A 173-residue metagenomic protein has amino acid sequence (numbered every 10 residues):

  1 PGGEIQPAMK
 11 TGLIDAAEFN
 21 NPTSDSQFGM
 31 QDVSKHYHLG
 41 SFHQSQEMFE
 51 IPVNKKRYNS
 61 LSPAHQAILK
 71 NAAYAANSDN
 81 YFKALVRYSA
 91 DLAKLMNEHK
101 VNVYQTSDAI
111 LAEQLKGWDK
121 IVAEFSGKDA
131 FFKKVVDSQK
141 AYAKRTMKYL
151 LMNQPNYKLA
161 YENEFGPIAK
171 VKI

Functional and structural regions predicted by a protein language model:
P1-I173: N-terminal secretory/targeting leader peptides
